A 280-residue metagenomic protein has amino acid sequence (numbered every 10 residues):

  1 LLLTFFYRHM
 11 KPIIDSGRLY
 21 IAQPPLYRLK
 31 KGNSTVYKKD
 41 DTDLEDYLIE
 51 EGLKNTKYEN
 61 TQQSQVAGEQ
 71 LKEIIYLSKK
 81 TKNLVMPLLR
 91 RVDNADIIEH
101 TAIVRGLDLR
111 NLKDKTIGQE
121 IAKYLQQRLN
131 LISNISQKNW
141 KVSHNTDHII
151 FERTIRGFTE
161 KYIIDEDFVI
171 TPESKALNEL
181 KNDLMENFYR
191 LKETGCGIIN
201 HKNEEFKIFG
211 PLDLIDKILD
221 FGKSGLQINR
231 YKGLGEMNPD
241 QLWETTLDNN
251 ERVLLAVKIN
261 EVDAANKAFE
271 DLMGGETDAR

Functional and structural regions predicted by a protein language model:
L1-R280: Conserved phosphate-chemistry cores used by DNA topoisomerases
